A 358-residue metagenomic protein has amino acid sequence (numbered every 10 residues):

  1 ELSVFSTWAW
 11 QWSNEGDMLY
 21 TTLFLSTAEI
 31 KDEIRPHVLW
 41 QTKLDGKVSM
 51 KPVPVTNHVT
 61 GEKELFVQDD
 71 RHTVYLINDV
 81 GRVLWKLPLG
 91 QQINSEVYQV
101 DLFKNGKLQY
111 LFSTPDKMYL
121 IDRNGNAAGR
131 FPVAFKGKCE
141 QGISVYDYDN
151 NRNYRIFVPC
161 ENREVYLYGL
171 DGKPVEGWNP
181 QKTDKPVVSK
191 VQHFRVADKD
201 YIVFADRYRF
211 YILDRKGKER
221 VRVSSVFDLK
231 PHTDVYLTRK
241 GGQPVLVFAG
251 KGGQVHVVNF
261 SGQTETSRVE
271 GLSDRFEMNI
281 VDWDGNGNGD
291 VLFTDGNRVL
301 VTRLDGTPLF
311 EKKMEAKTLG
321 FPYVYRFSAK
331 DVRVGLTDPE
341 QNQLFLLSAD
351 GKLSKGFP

Functional and structural regions predicted by a protein language model:
T7-G16, T21-P358: Extracytoplasmic/lumenal domain signature
